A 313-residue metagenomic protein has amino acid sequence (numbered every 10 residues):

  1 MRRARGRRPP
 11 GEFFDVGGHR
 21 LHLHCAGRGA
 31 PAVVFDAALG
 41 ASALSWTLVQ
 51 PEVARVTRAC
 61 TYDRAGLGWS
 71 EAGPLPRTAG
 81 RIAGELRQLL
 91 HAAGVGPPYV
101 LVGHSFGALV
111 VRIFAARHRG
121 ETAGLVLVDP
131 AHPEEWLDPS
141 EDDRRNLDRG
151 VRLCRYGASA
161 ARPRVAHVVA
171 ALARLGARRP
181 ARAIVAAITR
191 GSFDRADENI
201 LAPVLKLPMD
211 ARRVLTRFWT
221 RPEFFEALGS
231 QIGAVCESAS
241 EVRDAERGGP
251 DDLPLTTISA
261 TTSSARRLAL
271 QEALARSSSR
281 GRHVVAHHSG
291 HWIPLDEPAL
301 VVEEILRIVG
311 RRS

Functional and structural regions predicted by a protein language model:
H19-W69, L109, R117: Conserved HGGG/HGGXW glycine-rich cap/lid loop of the alpha/beta-hydrolase fold
V34-A38, H104, D129: The conserved beta1-alpha1 loop
R64-V102, H118, E134-N146: Active-site loop/oxyanion-hole signature of alpha/beta-hydrolase fold enzymes
Y99-V100, A123-V126: Residue in the alpha/beta-hydrolase core beta-strand immediately N-terminal to the catalytic nucleophile
G103-G107, V111: Gly/Ala-rich beta-loop-alpha elbow adjacent to hydrolase catalytic centers
V126-L175: Flexible "cap/lid" loop of the alpha/beta hydrolase fold
A181, A196, P203-V285: Conserved serine/cysteine hydrolase catalytic core
S278-S313: Catalytic active-site module of serine/aspartate enzymes centered on a nucleophile-bearing elbow/loop
